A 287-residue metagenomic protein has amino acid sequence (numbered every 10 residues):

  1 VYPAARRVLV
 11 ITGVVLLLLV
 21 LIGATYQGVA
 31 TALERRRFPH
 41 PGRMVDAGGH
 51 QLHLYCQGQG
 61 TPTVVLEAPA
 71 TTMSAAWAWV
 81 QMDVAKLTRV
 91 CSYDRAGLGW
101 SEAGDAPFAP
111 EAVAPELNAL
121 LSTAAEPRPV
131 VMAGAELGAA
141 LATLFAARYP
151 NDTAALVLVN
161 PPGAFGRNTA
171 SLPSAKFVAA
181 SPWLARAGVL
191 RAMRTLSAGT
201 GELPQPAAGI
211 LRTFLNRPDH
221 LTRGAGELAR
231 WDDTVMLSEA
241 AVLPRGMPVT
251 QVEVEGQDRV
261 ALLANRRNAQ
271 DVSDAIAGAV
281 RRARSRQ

Functional and structural regions predicted by a protein language model:
V1-V45: N-terminal membrane-anchoring alpha-helices
V45-A47, L54, V84, D94 (+6 more regions): Generic structural signal for small/hydrophobic residues in well-ordered secondary structure, especially within
H50-W100: Conserved HGGG/HGGXW glycine-rich cap/lid loop of the alpha/beta-hydrolase fold
Y55-Q57, R95-A133, L137: Active-site loop/oxyanion-hole signature of alpha/beta-hydrolase fold enzymes
W100, P162-P173, S181: A short beta-to-alpha transition loop/helix N-cap that caps and shapes the active-site region
P127-T169: Conserved hydrolase catalytic core segment
L203-G256: Conserved serine/cysteine hydrolase catalytic core
Q257-Q287: Catalytic active-site module of serine/aspartate enzymes centered on a nucleophile-bearing elbow/loop
